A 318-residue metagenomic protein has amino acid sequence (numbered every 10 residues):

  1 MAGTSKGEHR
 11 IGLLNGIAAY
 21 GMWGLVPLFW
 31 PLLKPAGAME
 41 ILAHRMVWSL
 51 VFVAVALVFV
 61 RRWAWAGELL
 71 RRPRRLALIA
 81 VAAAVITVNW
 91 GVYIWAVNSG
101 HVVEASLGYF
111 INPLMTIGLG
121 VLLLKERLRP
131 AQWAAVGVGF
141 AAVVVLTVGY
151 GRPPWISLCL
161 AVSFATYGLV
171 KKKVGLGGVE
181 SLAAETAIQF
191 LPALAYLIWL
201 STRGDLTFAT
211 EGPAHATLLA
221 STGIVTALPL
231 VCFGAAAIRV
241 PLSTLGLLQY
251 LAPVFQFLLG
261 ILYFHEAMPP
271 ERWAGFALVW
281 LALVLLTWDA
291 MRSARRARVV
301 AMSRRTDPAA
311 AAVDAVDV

Functional and structural regions predicted by a protein language model:
M1-A18, V51-I79, P130, L182 (+3 more regions): Membrane-interface interhelical linkers
M1-E40, A141-K173, A195, V299-V318: Glycine-/small-residue-enriched transmembrane alpha-helix faces in small-molecule transporters and effluxers
A2, V148-G149, P153, Y250-V318: C-terminal-most transmembrane helix of multi-pass membrane proteins
I17, G21-L25, F29, A80-V97 (+4 more regions): Hydrophobic alpha-helical transmembrane segments of multi-pass membrane transport proteins, especially secondary
P35-E40, G91-G108, V231-L248, A267: Structural motif at transmembrane-helix junctions in multi-pass transporters
V53, A131-T147, L160-V162, E271-A290: Hydrophobic transmembrane alpha-helices of multi-pass small-molecule transport proteins
W95, N112-A131, V254-W273: C-terminal transmembrane-helix exit sites in multi-pass transporters
L107-I111, G178-I188, A227-L262: Helix-helix packing/entry segments at the starts of transmembrane helices
